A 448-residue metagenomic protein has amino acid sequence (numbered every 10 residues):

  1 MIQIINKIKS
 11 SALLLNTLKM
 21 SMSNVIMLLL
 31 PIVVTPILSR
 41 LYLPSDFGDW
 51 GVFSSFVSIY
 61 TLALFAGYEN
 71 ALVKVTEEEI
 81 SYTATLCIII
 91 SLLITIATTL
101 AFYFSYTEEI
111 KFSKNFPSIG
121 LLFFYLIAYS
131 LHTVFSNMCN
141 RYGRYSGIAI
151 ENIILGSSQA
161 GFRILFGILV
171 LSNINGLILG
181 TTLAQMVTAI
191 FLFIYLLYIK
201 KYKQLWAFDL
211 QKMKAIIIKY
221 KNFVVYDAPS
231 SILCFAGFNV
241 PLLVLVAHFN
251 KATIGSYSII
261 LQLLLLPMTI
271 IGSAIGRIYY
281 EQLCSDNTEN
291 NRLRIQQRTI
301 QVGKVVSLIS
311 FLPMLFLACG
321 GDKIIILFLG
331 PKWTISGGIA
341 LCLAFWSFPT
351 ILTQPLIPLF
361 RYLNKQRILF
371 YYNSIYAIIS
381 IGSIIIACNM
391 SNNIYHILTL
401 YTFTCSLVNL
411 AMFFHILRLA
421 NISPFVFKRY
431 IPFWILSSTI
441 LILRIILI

Functional and structural regions predicted by a protein language model:
M1-K9, L13, K114, G120 (+4 more regions): Interhelical loop/hinge segments that connect adjacent transmembrane helices in multipass membrane
I8-A66, T99, Y125, G156-A160 (+6 more regions): Signature of the first transmembrane helix
L14, A71-I80, A128-I154, A344-I375 (+1 more regions): Membrane-interface junctions at transmembrane-helix termini in multi-pass inner-membrane proteins
L14, P44, Y106-L122, I300 (+4 more regions): Interfacial segments at transmembrane-helix termini and the short loops linking adjacent helices
L15-L28, V52-F53, V57-Y106, S113-G120 (+3 more regions): Membrane-water interface segments that mark the loop-to-transmembrane alpha-helix transition
N16-P31, I154-L155, Q159, L177-K200 (+3 more regions): Transmembrane helical elements of multi-pass membrane transporters/channels
P31, T61-E78, I260, L264-N291 (+2 more regions): Helix-loop junctions and terminal segments of transmembrane helices in multi-pass membrane transport/translocation
F116-F123, A149-Y202, L261, S374-I379 (+2 more regions): Hydrophobic alpha-helical transmembrane segments
